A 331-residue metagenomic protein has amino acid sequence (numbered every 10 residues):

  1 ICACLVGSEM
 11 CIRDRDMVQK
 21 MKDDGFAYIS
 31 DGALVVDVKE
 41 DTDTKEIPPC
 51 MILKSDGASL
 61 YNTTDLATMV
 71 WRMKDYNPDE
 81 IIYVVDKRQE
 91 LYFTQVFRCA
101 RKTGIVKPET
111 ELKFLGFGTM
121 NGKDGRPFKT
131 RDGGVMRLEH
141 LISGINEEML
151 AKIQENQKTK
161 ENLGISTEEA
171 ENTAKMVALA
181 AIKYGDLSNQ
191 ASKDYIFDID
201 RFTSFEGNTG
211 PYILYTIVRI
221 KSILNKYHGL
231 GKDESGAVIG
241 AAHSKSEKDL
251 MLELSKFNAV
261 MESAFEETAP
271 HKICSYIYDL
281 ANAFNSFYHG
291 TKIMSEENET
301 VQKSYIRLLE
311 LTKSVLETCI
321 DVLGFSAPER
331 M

Functional and structural regions predicted by a protein language model:
I1-G7, C11-I12: Single conserved hydrophobic/aromatic residue that forms the stacking wall/gate of nucleotide- or nucleobase-binding
R13-V18, V301-S304: Short glycine/threonine-rich loop-to-helix capping motif typified by GTGT followed within a few residues by an Asp-Pro
F26-A27: A short, conserved structural fragment
S30, V35, D41-Y76, K113: Active-site-adjacent "gating/activation" loops or surface patches in catalytic cores
T64-T68, Q95, D249, V260: Well-ordered alpha-helical segments embedded in enzymatic catalytic cores
M69, M73-E234, N282, S286 (+1 more regions): Catalytic adenosine-cofactor/nucleotide-binding cores of aminoacyl-tRNA synthetases and other
D200-F202, G210, Y227, G236-M331: Basic, alpha-helical terminal appendages of large translation-related enzymes
